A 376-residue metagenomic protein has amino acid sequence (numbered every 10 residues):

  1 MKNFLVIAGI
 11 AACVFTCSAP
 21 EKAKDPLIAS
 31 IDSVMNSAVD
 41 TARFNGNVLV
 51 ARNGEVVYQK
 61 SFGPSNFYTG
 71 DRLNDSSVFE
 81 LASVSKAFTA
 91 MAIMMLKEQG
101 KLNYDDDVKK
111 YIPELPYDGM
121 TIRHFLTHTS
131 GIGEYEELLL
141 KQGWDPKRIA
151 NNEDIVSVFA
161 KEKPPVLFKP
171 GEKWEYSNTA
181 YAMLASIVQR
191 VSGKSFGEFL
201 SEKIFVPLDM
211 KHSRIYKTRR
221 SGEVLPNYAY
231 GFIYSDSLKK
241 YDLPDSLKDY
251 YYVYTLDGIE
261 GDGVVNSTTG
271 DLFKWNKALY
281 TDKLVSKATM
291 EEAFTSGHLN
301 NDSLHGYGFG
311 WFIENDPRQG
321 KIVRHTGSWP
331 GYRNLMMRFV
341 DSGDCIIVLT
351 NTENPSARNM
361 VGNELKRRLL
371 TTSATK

Functional and structural regions predicted by a protein language model:
M1-P26: Bacterial Sec-dependent N-terminal signal peptides
K24-F79, K101-D106, K163-P164: Short, conserved catalytic-motif segment at the N-terminal edge
M35, V48, G54, V78-D106 (+3 more regions): Active-site SXXK
G63-F67, L256, E353-P355: A short acidic/small-residue loop/turn micro-motif
Y104-D118, V206-L208: Short, glycine/proline-biased beta-turn/loop segments that scaffold the active-site neighborhood
G119-T326: Short, surface-exposed loop or secondary-structure junction motifs that flank catalytic or metal-binding residues
R324, L335-T352: Short, well-ordered beta-strand elements
T352-K376: Short, gly/Ser/Thr-rich active-site loops of penicillin-recognizing serine hydrolases
